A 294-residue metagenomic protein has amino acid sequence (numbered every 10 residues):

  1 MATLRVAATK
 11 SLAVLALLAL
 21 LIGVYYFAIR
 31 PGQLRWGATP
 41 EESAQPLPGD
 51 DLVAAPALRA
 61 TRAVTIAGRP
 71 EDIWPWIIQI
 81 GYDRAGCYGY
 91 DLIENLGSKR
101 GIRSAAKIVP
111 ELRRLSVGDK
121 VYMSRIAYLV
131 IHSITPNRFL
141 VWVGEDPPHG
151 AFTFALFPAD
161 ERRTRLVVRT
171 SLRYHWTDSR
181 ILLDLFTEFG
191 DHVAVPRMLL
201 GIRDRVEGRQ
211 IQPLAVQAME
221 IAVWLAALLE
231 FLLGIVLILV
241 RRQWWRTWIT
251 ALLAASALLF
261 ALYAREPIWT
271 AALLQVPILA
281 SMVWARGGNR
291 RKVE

Functional and structural regions predicted by a protein language model:
L4, A8-V24, A218-L225: Alpha-helical hydrophobic membrane-insertion segments
L4-L15, Q45-L58, T65-D72, I78-R165 (+4 more regions): Glycine-rich portal/gate segments that line the openings of hydrophobic small-molecule binding cavities
A7-A8, L214-M219, R242-W248: Membrane-interfacial entry segments at the cytosolic side of transmembrane helices
V14-R59: Short acidic N-proximal helix/loop "leader" segments that mark the beginning of a domain or an inter-domain linker
A63, A67-P70, E188-H192: Generic detection of long, well-ordered alpha-helical segments
L172-A215: A conserved amphipathic terminal alpha-helix motif
A218-L239: Selective detector of the "anchor" transmembrane alpha-helix that sits immediately C-terminal
V223-A227, W245-L253: Short hydrophobic alpha-helical membrane-embedded segments
